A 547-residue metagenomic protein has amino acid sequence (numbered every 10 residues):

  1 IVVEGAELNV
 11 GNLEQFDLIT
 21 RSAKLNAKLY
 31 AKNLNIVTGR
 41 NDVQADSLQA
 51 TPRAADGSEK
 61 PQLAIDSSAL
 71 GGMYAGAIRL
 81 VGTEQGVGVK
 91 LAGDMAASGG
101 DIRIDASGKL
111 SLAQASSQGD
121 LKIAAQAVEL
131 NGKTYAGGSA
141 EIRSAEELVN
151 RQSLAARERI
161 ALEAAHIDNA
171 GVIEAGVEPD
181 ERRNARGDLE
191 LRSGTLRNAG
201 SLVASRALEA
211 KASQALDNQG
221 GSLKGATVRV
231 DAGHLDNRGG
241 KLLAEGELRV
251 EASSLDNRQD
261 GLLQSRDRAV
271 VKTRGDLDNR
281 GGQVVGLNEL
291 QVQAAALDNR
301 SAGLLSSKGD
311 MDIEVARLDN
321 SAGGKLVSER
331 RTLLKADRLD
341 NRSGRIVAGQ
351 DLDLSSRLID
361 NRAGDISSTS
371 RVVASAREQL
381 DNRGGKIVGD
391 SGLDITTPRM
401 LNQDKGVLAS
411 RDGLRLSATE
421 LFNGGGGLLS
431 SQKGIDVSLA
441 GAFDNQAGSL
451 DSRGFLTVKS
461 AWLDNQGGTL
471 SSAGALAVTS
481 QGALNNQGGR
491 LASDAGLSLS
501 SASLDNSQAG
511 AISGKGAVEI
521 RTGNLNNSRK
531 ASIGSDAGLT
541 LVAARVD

Functional and structural regions predicted by a protein language model:
I1-D547: Extracellular and secretory-pathway beta-repeat/beta-biased strand scaffolds
